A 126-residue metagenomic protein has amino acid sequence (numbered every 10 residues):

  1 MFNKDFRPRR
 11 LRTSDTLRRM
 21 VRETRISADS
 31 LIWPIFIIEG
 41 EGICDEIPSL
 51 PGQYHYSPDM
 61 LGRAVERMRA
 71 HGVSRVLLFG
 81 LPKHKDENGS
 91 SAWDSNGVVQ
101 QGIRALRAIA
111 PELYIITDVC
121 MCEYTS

Functional and structural regions predicted by a protein language model:
M1-D59: An N-cap/entry alpha-helix motif that binds or orients negatively charged groups
L31-P34, V76-L78, I115-V119: Hydrophobic faces of well-ordered beta-strands that scaffold small-molecule active sites in alpha/beta enzyme cores
I35, L61, M68, D118: Conserved, mostly hydrophobic/aromatic
I37-E39, V119-E123: Short glycine-enriched loops at secondary-structure junctions
C44-Y56, V73-G97, M121-S126: Glycine-rich, proline-tolerant flexible connector loops at the mouths of alpha/beta enzymes
V65-R69, L106: Hydrophobic pocket-lining residues that define ligand/cofactor binding sites across diverse proteins
R69-G72, A110: Acidic (Asp/Glu)-rich catalytic clusters
E87-V119: Alpha-helix-loop-beta-strand connector modules within alpha/beta enzyme cores
